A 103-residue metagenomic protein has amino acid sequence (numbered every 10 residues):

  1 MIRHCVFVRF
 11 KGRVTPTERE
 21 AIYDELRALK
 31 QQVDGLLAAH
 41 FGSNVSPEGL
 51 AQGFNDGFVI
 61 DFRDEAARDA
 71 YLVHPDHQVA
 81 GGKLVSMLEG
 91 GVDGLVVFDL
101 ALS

Functional and structural regions predicted by a protein language model:
M1-C5, D34-A38, N55-G57, L95: Structural motif
M1-R3, P16-Y23, G57-I60: A broad, low-specificity signal for short, low-complexity segments enriched in glycine/proline and polar/charged
R3-F10, V45-V73: Short, well-ordered beta-strand segments in beta-rich or mixed alpha/beta enzyme and ligand-binding folds
G12-T15, A28, V59, A67 (+2 more regions): Short linear sequence elements within intrinsically disordered, low-complexity coil regions
V14-F41, D76-V85: Short amphipathic alpha-helical segments
A21, V33-G35, N55, A66 (+2 more regions): Short, charged/polar low-complexity linear motifs in solvent-exposed/disordered segments
G42-Q52, G82-S103: Glycine-rich beta-strand-turn "strand-cap" elements at beta-sheet edges
